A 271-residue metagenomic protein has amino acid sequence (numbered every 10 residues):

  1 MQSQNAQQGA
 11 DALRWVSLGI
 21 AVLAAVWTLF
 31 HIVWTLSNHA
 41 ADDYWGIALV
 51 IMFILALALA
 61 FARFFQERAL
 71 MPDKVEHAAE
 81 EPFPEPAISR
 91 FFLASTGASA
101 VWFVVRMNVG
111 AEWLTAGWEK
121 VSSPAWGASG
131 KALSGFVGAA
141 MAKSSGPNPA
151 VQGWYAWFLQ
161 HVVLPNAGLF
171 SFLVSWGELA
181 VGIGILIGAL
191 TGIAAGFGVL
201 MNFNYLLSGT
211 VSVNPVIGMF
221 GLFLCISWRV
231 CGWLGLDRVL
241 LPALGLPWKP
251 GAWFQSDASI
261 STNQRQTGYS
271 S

Functional and structural regions predicted by a protein language model:
M1-G177, I187-S271: Extended, low-polarity transmembrane helix blocks
A180-G184: Transmembrane-helix motifs of polytopic, lipid-linked glycan transferases
